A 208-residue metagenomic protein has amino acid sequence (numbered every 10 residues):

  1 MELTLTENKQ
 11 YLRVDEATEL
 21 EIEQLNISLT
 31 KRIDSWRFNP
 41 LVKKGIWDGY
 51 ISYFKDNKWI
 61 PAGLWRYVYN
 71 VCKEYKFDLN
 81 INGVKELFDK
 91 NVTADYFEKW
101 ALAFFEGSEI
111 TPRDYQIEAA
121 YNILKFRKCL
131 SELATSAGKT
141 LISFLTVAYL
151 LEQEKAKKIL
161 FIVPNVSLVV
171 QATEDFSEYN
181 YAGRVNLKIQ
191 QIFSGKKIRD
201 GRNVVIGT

Functional and structural regions predicted by a protein language model:
M1-G83: N-terminal accessory nucleic-acid engagement/regulatory domains that precede and modulate ATP-driven motor cores
R32, I159, V166-G195: Conserved helix-turn-beta segment of the N-terminal RecA-like "Helicase ATP-binding" lobe in SF1/SF2 helicases
P40, K44-F54, V71-E74, N80-E132: Conserved pre-motif I regulatory segment
I60, P112, F161: Conserved SAM-binding loop
T111, K125-L150: Walker A/P-loop
Q116, N165, T208: Short, conserved phosphate/pyrophosphate- and ester-handling motifs at nucleotide-, phospho-/glycolipid
L133-T135, S143-A148, I159-V163, V169-V170 (+1 more regions): Conserved P-loop/Walker A NTP-binding site and adjacent catalytic elements of P-loop NTPases
F193-V205: Conserved motor-coupling elements within RecA-like helicase/translocase cores
